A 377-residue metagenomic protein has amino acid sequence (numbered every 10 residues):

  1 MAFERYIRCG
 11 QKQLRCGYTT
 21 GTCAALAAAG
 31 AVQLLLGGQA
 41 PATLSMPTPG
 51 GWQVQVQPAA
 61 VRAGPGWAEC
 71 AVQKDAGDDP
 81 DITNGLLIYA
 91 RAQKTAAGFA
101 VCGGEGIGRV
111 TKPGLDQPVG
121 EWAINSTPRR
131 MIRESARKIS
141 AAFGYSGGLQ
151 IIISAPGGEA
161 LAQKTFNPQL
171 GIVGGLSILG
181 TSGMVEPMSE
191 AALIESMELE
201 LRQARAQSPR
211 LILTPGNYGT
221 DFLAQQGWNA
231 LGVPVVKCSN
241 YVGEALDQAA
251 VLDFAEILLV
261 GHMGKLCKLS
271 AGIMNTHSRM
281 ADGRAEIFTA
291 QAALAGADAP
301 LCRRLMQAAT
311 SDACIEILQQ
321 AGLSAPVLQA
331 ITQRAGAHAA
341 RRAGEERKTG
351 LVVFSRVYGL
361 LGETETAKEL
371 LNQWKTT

Functional and structural regions predicted by a protein language model:
M1-K164, P168-L170, T366: Generic N-terminal targeting/processing segments that precede catalytic cores or assembly contacts
R5-R8, R15, L170-L176, T181-R356: A structural signal for small-residue-enriched, beta-sheet-centric alpha/beta enzyme cores and oligomeric scaffold folds
L44, L193, M197-R202, T366-K368 (+1 more regions): Bulky hydrophobic/aromatic packing residues
G50-W52, K94-A96, G157, N217-G219 (+2 more regions): Glycine-rich beta-alpha junction loops
K112, A162, F222, K268-S270 (+1 more regions): Generic domain-boundary/flexible-linker signal
A141, P300, E316, E369-N372: Polar/charged alpha-helical tracts
K348-T377: Short, amphipathic C-terminal "tail helix"
